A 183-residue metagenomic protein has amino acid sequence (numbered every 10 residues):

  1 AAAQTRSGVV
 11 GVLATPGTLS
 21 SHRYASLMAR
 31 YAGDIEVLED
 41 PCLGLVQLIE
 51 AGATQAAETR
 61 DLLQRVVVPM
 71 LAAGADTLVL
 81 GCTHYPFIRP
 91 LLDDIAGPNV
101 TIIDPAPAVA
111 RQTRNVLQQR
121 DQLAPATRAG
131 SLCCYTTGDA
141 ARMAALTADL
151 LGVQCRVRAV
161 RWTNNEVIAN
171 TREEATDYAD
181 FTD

Functional and structural regions predicted by a protein language model:
A1-T171: Non-catalytic structural scaffold of enzyme domains
A169-D183: Short, low-complexity, charge-dense intrinsically disordered segments
